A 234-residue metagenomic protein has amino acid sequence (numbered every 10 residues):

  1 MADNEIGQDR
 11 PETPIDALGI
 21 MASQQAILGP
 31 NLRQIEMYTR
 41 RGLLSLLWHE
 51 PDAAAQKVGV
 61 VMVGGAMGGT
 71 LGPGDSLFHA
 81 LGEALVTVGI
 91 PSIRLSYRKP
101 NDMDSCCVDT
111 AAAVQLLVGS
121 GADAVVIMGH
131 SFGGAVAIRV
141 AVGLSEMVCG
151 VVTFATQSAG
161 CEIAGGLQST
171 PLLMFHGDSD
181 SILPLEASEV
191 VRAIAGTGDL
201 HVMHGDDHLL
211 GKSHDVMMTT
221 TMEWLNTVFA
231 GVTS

Functional and structural regions predicted by a protein language model:
A2-A55: N-terminal cap/lid segment of alpha/beta-hydrolase-fold proteins
L43, D52-T87, S92-R94: Short, surface-exposed "cap/lid" segments of acyl-processing enzymes
N101-S120, R139: Alpha/beta-hydrolase active-site loop
G129-A137: Gly/Ala-rich beta-loop-alpha elbow adjacent to hydrolase catalytic centers
L167-Q168, L173-H176, D180: Short beta-strand/loop motif that positions the catalytic acidic residue of the alpha/beta-hydrolase fold
D178-L183, H208-L209: Acidic catalytic loop of the alpha/beta-hydrolase fold
P184-A193: Short alpha-helix in the alpha/beta-hydrolase fold that links the catalytic acid
D206-M218: Catalytic histidine-centered segment of alpha/beta-hydrolase-like enzymes
